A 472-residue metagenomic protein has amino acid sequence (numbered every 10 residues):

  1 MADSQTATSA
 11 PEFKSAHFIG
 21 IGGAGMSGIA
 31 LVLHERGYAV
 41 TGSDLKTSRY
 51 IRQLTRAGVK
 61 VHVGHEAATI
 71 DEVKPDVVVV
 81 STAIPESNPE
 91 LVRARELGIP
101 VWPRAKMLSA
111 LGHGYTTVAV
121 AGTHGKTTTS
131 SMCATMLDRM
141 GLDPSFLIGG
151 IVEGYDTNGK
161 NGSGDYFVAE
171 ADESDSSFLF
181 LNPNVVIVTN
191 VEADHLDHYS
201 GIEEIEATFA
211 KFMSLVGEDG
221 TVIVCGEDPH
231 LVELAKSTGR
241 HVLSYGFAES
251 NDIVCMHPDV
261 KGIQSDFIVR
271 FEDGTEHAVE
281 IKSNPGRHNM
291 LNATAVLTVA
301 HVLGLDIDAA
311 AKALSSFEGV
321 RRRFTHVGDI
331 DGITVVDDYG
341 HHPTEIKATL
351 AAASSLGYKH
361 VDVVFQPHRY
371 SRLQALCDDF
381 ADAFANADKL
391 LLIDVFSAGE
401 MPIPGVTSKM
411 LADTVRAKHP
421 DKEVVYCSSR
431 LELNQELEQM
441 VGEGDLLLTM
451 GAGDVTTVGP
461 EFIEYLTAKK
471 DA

Functional and structural regions predicted by a protein language model:
M1-P103, M107, P229, V254-H257 (+2 more regions): N-terminal leader/targeting and accessory segments in enzymes
T8, V32-E35, T55, T69-I70 (+4 more regions): Phosphate-binding loop of NTP-binding sites
P11-S15, I19, L54, Y199-E206 (+4 more regions): Adenine nucleotide phosphate-binding catalytic loops in nucleotide-utilizing enzymes
E12-I29, A39-L45, V320, T344 (+2 more regions): Active-site beta-alpha connecting loops in nucleotide-dependent enzymes
S15-F18, V78, V118, P144 (+3 more regions): Conserved hydrophobic helix-helix packing surfaces used for dimerization/oligomerization
A39-D44, S145-F146, S244: Short beta-strand "acidic-cap" motif of Rossmann-like dinucleotide-binding folds
E72-V77, D165, G442-D445: Short acidic/histidine-rich motifs immediately flanking catalytic phosphotransfer sites in two-component signaling
G220, D388, D445: Glycine-centered, small-residue-biased loops immediately flanking beta-strands in adenine/cofactor-binding cores
